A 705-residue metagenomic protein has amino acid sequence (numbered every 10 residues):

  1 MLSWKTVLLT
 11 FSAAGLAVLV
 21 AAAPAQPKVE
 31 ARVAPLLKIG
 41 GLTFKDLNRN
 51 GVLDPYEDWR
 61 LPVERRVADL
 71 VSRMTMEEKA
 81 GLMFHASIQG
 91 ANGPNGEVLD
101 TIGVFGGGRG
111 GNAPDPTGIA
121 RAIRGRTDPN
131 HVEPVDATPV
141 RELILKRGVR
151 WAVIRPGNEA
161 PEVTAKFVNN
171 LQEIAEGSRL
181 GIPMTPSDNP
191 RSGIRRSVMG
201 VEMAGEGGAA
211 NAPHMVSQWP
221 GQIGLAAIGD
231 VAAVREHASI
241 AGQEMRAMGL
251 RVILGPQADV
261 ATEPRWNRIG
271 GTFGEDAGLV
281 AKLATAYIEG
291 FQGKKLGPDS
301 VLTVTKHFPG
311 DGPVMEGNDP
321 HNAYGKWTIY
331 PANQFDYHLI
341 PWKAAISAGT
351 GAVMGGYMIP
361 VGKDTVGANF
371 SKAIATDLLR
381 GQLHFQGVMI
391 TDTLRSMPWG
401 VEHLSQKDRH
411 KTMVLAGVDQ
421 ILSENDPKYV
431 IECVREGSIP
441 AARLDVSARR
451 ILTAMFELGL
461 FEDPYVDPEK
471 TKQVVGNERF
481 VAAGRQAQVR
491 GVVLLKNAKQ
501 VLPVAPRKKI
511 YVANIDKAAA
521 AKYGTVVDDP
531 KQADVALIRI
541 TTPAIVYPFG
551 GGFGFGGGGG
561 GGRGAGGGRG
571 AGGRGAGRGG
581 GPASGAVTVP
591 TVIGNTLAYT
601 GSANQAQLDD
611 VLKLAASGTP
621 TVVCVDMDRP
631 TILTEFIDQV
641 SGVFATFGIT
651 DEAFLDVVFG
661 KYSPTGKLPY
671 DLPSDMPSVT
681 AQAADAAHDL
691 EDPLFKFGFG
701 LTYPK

Functional and structural regions predicted by a protein language model:
L8-L19: Bacterial N-terminal signal peptides
A23-A227, R235, R246, I253-L254 (+1 more regions): N-terminal hydrophobic targeting/anchoring segments and the immediately downstream early-domain regions of hydrolases
A23-K38, L47, G106-A120, T127-D128 (+5 more regions): C-terminal non-catalytic regions of proteins with extracellular/luminal or membrane-system context
T75, F167-R179, M203-G205, G278-V446 (+1 more regions): Second-shell residues forming the walls of enzyme active-site clefts
F84-A86, R150-I154, M184-P190, V252-P256 (+5 more regions): Hydrophobic faces of well-ordered beta-strands that scaffold small-molecule active sites in alpha/beta enzyme cores
E142-E162, T262, A344-G367, A536-P548 (+1 more regions): Short acidic, glycine-rich surface-loop motifs adjacent to enzyme active sites
V153-N158, V201-A232, E263-L283, G317-D336 (+6 more regions): Glycine-rich tight-turn/loop motif centered on a GG-T
A352-G356, Q386-T391, I421-S423, A441-D445 (+5 more regions): Acidic/polar loop patches that form or flank catalytic/metal-binding clefts of enzymes that bind anionic ligands
